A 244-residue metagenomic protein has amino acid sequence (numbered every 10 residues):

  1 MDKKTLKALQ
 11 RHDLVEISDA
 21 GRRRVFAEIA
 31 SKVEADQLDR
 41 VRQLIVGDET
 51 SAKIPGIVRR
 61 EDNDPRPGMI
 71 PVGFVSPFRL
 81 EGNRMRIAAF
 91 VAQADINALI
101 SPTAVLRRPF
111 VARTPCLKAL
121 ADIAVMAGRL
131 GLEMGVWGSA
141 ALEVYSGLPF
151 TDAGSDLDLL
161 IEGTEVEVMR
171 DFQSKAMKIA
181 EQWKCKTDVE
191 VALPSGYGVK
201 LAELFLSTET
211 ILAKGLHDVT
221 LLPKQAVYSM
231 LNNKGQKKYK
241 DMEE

Functional and structural regions predicted by a protein language model:
M1-S139, Q173, M177-C185, V189: Helical scaffold of the NTase/Pol beta-like nucleotidyltransferase catalytic core
A94, T210-Y228: Mature, function-bearing regions of proteins
I123-L157, I161-E167: Active-site nucleotide-donor binding segment shared across nucleotidyl transfer reactions
P149-D152, S174-K175, L204: Short, glycine/charged-enriched secondary-structure capping and boundary segments
V166-S174: Short, conserved charged micro-motifs
I179-D218: Conserved catalytic core of two-metal-ion nucleotidyltransferases
V227-Y239: Polyanionic, low-complexity intrinsically disordered segments
M242: C-terminal boundary of histidine-terminating zinc-finger modules
